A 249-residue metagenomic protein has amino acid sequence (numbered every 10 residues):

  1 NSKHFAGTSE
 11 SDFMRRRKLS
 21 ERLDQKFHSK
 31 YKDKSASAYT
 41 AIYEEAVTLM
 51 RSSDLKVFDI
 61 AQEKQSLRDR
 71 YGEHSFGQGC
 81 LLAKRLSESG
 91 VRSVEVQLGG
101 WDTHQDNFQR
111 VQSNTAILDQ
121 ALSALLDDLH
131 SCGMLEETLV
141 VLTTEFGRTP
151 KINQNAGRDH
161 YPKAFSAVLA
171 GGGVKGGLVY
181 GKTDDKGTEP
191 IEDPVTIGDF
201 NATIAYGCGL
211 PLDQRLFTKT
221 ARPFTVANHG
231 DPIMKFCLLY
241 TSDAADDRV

Functional and structural regions predicted by a protein language model:
N1-L239: Ligand-binding pockets and gating/stacking loops
Y240-A245: Conserved small/polar residues in nucleotide/adenosyl-binding loops
